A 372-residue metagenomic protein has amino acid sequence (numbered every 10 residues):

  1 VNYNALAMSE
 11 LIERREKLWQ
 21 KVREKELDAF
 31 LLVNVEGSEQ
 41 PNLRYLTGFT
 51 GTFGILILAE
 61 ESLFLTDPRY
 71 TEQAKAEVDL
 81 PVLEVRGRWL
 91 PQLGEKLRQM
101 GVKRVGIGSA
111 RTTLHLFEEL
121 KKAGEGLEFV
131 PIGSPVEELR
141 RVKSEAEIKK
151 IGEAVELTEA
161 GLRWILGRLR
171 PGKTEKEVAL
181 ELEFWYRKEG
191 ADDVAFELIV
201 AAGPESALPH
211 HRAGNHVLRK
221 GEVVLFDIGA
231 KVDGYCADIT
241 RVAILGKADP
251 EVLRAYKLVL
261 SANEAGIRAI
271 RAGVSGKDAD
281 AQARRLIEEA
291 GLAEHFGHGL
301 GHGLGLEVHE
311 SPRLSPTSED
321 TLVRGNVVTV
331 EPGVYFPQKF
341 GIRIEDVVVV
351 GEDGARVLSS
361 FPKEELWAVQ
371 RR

Functional and structural regions predicted by a protein language model:
V1-R372: Active-site neighborhoods and metal-handling regions in enzymes and metal-associated proteins
